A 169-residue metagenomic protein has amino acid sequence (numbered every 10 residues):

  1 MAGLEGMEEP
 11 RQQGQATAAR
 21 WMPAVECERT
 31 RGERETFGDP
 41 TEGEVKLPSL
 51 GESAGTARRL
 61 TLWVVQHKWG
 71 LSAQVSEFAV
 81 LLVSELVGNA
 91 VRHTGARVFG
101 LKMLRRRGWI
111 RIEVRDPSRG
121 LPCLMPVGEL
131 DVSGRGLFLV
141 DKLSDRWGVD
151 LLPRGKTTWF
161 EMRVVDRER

Functional and structural regions predicted by a protein language model:
M1-E44, P48, A90-R169: Conserved beta-strand-loop-beta-strand hairpin that lines the nucleotide-binding pocket of ATP/GTP-utilizing enzymes
P48-G51, A73: Charge-dense, low-complexity intrinsically disordered segments
G51-E52, L62: Helix-loop-helix
T61-S84: Conserved short strand/loop->alpha-helix "switch" segment adjacent to the catalytic nucleotide/phosphoryl-transfer site
F78-A96: Histidine-centered phosphotransfer motif of kinases
